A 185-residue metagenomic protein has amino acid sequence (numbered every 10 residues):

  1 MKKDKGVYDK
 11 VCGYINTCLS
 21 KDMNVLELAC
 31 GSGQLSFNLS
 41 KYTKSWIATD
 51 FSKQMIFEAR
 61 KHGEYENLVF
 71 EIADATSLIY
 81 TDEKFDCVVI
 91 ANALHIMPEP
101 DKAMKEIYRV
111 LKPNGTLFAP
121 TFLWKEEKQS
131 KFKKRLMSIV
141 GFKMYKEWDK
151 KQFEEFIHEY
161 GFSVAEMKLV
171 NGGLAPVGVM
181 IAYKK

Functional and structural regions predicted by a protein language model:
M1-K5, F118-L174: C-terminal alpha-helical "lid/dimerization" subdomain adjacent to the S-adenosyl-L-methionine
K2-M23: Conserved alpha-helix/loop element of class I SAM-dependent methyltransferases that forms part of the SAM/SAH-binding
N24, G115-T116: Short glycine-centered segments of the SAM/dcSAM-binding site in methyltransferase folds
L26-S77: Class I SAM-dependent methyltransferase SAM/SAH-binding core
T76-C87: A short acidic, Gly/Pro-enriched loop at the edge of an enzyme's catalytic core that lines a small-molecule cofactor
C87-E99: A short SAM/SAH-binding and catalytic strip from SAM-dependent methyltransferases
D101-P113: A short glycine-rich, Lys/Arg-flanked "PGG" loop and its adjoining helix->strand segment in the class I
M180-K185: C-terminal lobe and adjacent flexible extensions of AdoMet/dcAdoMet transferase-like proteins
